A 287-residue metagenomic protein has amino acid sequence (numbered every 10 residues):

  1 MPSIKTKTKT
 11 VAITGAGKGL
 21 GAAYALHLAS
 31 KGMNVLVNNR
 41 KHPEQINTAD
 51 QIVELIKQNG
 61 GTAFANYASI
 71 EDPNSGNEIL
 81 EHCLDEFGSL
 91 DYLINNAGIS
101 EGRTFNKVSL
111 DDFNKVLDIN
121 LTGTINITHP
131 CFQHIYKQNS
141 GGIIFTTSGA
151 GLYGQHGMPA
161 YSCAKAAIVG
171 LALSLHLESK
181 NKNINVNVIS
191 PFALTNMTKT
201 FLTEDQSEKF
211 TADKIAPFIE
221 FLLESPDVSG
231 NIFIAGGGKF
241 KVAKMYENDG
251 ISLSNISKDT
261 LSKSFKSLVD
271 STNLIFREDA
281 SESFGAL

Functional and structural regions predicted by a protein language model:
G17-K18: Conserved glycine-rich cofactor-binding loop
K31-A49: Conserved glycine-rich Rossmann-like NAD(P)H-binding loop of the short-chain dehydrogenase/reductase
Y67-E78, L110: The beta1-alpha1 cofactor-binding region of Rossmann-like NAD(H)/NADP(H)-dependent oxidoreductases
T104-F105, S109-L117: Substrate-binding pocket helix/loop in short-chain dehydrogenase/reductase
T128, A164: Active-site helix of classical SDR
S148: Residue(s) in the substrate-gating loop at a strand-loop-helix junction that position the organic substrate next
V188, Q206-L287: C-terminal helical subdomain
